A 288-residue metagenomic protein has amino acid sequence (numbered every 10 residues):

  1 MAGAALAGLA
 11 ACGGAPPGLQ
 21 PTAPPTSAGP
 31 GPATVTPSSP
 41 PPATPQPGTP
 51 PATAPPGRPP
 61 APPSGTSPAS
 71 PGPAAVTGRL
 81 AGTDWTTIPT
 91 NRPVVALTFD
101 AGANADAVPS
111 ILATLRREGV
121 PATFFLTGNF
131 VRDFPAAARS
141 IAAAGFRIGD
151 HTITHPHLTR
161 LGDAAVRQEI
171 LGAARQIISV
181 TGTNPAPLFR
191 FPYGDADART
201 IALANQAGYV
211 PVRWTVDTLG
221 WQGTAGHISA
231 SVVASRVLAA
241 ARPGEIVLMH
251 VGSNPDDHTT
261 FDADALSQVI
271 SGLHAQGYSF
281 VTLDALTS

Functional and structural regions predicted by a protein language model:
M1-A15: N-terminal export signals
G8, G149, V212: Conserved Rossmann-like nucleotide-binding pocket used by diverse enzymes that bind dinucleotide cofactors
A11, G119, G145, G208 (+1 more regions): Conserved functional loop/turn residues at catalytic and ligand-binding sites
C12-T87: N-terminal low-complexity, Pro/Thr-rich disordered segments that flank secretion/membrane-targeting signals
T22, T26, T53, T98 (+6 more regions): Ser/Thr-centric signal marking residues that sit in or immediately flank functional binding/regulatory motifs
G65-L158, A165, E169, A174-I178 (+1 more regions): Active-site beta->alpha N-cap acidic-glycine motif
S110, R132, P156-H274, Y278-S279 (+1 more regions): Catalytic domains of cell-wall/extracellular-matrix polysaccharide-remodeling enzymes, centered on de-N-acetylation
